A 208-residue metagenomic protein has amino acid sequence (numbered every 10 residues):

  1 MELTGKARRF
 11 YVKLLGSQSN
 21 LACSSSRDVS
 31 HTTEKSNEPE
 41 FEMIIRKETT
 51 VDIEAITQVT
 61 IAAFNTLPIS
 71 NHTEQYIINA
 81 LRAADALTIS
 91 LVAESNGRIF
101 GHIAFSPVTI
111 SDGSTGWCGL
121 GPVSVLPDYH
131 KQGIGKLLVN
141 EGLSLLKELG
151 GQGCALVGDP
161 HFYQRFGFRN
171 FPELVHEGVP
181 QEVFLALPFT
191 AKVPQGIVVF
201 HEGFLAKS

Functional and structural regions predicted by a protein language model:
D28, T32-E42: Short, Lys/Arg-enriched N-terminal segments with co-localized hydrophobic residues within the first ~10-30 amino acids
I44-I56: A short beta-loop-alpha structural element at the N-terminal edge of CoA-dependent acyl/N-acetyltransferase catalytic
T57, F64-N96, F100-P107: Active-site rim helix/loop that mediates acceptor-substrate recognition in acyltransferases
S114-P127: Conserved acetyl-CoA binding element of GNAT-fold acetyltransferases
V125, K131-S144: Conserved acetyl-CoA-binding loop-helix of GNAT-fold acetyltransferases
E148, Q152, V157-Q181: Conserved active-site alpha-helix within GNAT-family acetyltransferase domains
H176-S208: C-terminal "cap" of GNAT-fold acetyltransferases
